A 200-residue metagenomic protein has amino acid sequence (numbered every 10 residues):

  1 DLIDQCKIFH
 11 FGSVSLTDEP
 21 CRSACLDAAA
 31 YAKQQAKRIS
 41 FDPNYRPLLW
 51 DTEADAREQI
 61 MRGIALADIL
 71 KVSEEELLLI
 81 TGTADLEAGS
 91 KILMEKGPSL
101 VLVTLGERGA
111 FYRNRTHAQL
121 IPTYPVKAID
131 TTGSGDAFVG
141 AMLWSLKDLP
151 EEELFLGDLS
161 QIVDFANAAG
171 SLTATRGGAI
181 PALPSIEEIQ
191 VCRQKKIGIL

Functional and structural regions predicted by a protein language model:
D1-D4: Short amphipathic alpha-helix with an adjacent loop that forms part of the alpha/beta core around
K7-I8, L100: Structural motif
I8-K91, R108-G109: Conserved beta-alpha-beta core of the PfkB/ribokinase-like small-molecule kinase fold
A30-Q34, G82-L200: Conserved phosphate-binding/catalytic region of the ribokinase-like
